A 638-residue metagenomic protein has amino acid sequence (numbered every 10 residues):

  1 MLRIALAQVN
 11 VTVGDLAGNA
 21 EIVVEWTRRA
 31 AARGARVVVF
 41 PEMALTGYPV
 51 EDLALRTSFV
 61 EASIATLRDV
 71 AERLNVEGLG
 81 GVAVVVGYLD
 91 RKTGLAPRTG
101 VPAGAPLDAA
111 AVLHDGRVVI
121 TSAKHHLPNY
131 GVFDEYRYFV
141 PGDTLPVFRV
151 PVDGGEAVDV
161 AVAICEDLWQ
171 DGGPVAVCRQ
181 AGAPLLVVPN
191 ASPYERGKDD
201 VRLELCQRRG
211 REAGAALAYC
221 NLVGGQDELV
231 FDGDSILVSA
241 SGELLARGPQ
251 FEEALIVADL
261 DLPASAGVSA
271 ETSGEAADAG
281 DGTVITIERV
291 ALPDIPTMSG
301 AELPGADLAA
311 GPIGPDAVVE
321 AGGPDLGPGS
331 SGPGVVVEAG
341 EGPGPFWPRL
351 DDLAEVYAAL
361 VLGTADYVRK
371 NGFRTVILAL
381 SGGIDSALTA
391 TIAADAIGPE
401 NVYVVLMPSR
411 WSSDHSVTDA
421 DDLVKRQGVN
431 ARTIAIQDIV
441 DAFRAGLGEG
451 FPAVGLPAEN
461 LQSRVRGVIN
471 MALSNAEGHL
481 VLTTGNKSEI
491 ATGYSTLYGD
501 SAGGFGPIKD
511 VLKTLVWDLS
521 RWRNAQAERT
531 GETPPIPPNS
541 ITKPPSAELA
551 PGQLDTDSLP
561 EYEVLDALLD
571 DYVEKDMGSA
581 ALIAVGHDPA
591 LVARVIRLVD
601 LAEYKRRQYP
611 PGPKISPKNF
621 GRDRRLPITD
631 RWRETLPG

Functional and structural regions predicted by a protein language model:
M1-A379, D395: Enzyme catalytic cores with a strong preference for nitrogen-chemistry domains
E156-V158, G214, A240, A264-S381 (+1 more regions): ATP/NTP-dependent adenylation/nucleotidyl-transfer catalytic domains that generate, transfer, or process NMP-activated
